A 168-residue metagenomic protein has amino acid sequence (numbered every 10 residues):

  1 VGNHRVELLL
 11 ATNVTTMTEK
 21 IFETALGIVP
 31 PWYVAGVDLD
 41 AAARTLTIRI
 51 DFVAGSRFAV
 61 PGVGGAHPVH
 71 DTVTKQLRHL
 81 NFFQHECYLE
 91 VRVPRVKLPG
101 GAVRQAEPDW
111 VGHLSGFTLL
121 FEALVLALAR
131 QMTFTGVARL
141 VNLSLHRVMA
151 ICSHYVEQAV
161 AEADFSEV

Functional and structural regions predicted by a protein language model:
G2-A59: Short helix-coil boundary/hinge micro-motifs
H4-E7, T12-N13, G62-G64, P68-V168: Short, positively charged, Gly/Tyr-enriched micro-motifs that form contact patches at catalytic or ligand/partner
